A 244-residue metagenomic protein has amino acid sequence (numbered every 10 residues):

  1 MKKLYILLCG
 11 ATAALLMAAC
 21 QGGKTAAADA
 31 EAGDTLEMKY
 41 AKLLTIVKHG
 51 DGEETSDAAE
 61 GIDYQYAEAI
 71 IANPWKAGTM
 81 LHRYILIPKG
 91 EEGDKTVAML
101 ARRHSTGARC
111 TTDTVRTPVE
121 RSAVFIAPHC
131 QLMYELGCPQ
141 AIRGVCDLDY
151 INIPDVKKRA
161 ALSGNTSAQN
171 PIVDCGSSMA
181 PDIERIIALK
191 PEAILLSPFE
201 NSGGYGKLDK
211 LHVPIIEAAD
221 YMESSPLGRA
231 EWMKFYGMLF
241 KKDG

Functional and structural regions predicted by a protein language model:
M1-A18: Sec-dependent bacterial lipoprotein signal peptides
C20-G244: N-terminal ligand-binding lobe of clamshell/alpha-beta domains
